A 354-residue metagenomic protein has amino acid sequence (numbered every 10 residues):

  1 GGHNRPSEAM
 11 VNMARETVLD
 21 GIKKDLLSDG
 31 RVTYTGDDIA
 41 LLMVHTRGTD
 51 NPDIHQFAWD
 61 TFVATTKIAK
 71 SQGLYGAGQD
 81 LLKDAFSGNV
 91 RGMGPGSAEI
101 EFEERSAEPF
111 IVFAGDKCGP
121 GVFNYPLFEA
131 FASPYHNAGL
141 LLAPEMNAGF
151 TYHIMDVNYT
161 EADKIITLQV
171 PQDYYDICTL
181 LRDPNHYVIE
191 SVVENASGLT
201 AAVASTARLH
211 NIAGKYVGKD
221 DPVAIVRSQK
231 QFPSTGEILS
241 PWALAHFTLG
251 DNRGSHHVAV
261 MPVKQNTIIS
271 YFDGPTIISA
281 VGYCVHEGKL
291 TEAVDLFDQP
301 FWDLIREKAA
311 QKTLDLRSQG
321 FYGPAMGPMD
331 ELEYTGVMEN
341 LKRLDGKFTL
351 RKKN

Functional and structural regions predicted by a protein language model:
G1-N354: Regulatory and interdomain segments flanking nucleotide-handling catalytic cores in signaling/defense enzymes
